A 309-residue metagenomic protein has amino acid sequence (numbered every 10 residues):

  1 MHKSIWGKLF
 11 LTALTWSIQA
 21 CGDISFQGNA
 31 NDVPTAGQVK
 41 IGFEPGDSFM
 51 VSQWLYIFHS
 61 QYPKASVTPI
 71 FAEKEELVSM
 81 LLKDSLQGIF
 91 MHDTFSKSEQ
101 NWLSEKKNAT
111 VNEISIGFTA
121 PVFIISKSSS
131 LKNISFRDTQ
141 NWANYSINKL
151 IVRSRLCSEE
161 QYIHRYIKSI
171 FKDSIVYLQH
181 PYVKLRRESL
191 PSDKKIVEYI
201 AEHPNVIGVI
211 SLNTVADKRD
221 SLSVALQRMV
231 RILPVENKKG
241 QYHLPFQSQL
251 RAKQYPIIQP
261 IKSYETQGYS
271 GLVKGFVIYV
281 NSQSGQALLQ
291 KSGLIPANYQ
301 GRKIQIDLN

Functional and structural regions predicted by a protein language model:
M1-Q19: Sec-dependent bacterial lipoprotein signal peptides
C21-P63, V67-I70, K74-E75, S79-L82 (+2 more regions): Exported/periplasmic ABC-transporter solute-binding proteins
E75-K106: Pocket-flanking alpha-helical
N108-V111: Periplasmic N-terminal soluble interaction domains immediately after the signal peptide in Gram-negative
